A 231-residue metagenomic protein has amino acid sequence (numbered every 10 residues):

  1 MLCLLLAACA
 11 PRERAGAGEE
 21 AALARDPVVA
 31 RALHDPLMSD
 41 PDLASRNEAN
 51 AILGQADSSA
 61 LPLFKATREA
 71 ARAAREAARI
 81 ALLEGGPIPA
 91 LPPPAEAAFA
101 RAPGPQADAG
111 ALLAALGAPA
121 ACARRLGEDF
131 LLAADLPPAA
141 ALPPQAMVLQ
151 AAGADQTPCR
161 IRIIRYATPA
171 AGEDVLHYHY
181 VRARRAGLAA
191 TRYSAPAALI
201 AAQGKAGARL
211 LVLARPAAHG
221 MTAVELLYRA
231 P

Functional and structural regions predicted by a protein language model:
M1-C3: Sec-dependent signal peptide recognition, specifically the positively charged N-region followed immediately by
L5-A8: C-terminal motif of bacterial Sec signal peptides marking the signal peptidase cleavage site
A10-P231: An acidic-aromatic pocket/loop used at catalytic or ligand-binding sites
